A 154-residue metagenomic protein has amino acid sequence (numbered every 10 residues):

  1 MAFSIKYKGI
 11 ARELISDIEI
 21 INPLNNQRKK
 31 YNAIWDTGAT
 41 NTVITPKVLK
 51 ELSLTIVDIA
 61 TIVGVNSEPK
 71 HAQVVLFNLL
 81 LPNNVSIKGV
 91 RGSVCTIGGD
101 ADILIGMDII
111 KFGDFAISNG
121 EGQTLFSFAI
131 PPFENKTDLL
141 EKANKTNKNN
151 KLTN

Functional and structural regions predicted by a protein language model:
M1-N154: Pepsin/retropepsin-fold aspartyl endopeptidases
